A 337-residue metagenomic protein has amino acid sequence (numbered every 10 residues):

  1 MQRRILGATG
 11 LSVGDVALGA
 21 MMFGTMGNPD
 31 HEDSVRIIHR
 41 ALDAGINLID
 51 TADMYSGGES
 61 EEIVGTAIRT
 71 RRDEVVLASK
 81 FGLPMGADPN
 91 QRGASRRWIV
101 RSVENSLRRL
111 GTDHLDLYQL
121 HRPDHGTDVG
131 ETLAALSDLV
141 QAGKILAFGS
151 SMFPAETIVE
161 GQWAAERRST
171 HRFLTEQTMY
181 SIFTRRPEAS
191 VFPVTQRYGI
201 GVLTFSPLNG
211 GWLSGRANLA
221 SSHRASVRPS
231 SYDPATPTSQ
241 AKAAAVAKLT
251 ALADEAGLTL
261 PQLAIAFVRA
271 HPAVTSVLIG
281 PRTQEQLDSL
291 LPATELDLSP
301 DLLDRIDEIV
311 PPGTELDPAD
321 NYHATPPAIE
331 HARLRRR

Functional and structural regions predicted by a protein language model:
M1-V75: N-terminal binding-site loop/beta-alpha segment at the start of enzyme catalytic domains that lines or forms
L6, L18, S34, I49 (+13 more regions): Conserved, mostly hydrophobic/aromatic
L11-V16, G45-N47, R71-V75, T112-D116 (+5 more regions): Short, well-ordered coil/turn segments that N-cap beta-strands
M21, A52-M54, K80-P84, L120-P123 (+4 more regions): Active-site beta-loop-alpha junctions enriched in small/polar residues
M26-G27, G86-R186, S190, I200-G201: Glycine/proline-rich, positively charged, aromatic-decorated active-site loop/lid region on the catalytic face
I38, E61, G65, V103-L107 (+7 more regions): Generic structural signal for well-ordered alpha-helices, preferentially at hydrophobic/aromatic core positions
P187-A225, T259: Aromatic-lined glycan-binding groove of carbohydrate-active enzymes
R224-A251, E255, A270-V274, Q284 (+1 more regions): Terminal-tail/helix-coil boundary detector
